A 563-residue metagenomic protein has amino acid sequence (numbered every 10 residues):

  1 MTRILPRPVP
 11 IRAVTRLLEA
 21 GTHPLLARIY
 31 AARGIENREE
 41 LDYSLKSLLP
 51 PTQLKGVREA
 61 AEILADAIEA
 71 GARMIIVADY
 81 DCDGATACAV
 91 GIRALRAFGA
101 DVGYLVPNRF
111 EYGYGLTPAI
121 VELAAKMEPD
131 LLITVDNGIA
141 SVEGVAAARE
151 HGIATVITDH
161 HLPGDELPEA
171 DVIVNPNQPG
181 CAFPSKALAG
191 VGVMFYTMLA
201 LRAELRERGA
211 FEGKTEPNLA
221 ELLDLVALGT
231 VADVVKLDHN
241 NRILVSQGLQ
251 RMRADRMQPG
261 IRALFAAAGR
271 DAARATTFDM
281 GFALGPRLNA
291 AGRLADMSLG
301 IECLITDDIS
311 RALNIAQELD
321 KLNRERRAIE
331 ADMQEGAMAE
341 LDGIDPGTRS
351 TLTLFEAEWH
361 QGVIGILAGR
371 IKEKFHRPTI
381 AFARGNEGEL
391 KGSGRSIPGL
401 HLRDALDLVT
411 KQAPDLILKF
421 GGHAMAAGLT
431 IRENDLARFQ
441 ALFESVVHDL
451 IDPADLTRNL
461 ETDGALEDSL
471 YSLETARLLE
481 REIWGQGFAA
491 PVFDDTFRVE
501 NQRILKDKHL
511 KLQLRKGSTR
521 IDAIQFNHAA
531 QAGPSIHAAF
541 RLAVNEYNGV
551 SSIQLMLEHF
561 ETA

Functional and structural regions predicted by a protein language model:
R7-D130, H151, E169, A203-N434 (+3 more regions): Hydrophobic helix-and-loop "lid/oligomerization" segment in the mid-to-C-terminal part of catalytic domains
E122-V191, F195-E212: Active-site cavity-forming subdomains of large catalytic enzyme subunits
E143-A147, L352, L367, E474 (+1 more regions): A short acidic, amphipathic alpha-helical/loop segment
A405-V409, Q440-V447: Short amphipathic alpha-helices in soluble, non-transmembrane regions that often serve as interface/regulatory elements
D435-F439, S535-A563: OB-fold single-stranded nucleic acid-binding module
Q486-K506, A538-A539: Structural detector for short beta-strands of small beta-barrel domains
Q502-K506, Q525-A530, A543-Q554: Single-stranded nucleic-acid-binding OB-fold domains
R515-Q531: Beta-strand/loop nucleic-acid-binding surfaces
